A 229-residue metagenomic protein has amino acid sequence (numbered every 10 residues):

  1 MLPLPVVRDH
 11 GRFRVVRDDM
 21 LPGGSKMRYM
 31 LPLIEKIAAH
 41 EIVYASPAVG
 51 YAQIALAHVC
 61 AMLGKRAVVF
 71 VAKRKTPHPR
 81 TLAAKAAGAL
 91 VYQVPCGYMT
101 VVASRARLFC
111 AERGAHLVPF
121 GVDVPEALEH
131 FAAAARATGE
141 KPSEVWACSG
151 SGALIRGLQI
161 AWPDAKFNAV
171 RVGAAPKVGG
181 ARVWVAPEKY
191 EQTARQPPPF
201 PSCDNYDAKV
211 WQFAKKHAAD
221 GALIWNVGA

Functional and structural regions predicted by a protein language model:
M1-E41: Positively charged, low-complexity intrinsically disordered leader regions
E35-A38, A55-R66, Q159-D164, F213-A218: Alpha-helix C-terminal capping segments
A39-A57, L63-V71, E144-S151: A short, small-residue-rich loop immediately preceding and capping a beta-strand
A52-I54, P77, G152-R156, A208-A214: Short, well-ordered alpha-helical microsegments
A67-R74, N168-G173: Short internal beta-strands
R74-K141, G180-T193, P197-P201: Small/polar-residue-rich loop-to-helix segments that shape phosphate-bearing ligand pockets
E126-E188: Glycine-rich phosphate/pyrophosphate-binding loop at beta-loop-alpha junctions
W184-G221, N226-A229: Active-site-adjacent helical/loop segments in soluble small-molecule enzymes
